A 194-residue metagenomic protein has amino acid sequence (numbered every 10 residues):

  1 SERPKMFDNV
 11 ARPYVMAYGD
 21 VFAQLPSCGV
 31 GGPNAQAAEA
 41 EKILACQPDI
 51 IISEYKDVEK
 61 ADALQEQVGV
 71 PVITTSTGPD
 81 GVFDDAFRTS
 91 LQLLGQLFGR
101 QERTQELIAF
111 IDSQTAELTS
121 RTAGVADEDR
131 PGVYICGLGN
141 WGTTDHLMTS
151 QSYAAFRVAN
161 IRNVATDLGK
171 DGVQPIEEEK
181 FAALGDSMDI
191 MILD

Functional and structural regions predicted by a protein language model:
S1-K42, I50, Y55-K56: A short, structured surface patch at a secondary-structure boundary
A35, K56, C136, M148 (+1 more regions): Short, glycine/acidic-rich beta->alpha junctions
Q36-I50, I176-S187: Short helices/loops that flank or line small-molecule/ion binding pockets
A40-A45, K56, A63, Q67-V70: Alpha-helical segments with a strong preference for the paired helices of cellulosomal dockerin domains
I51-E54, M188-L193: Periplasmic-binding protein-like
A61-D62, E66-W141, R162-D167, V173: Extracytoplasmic substrate-binding proteins
D145-Q174: Alpha-helical, coiled-coil/dimerization segments enriched in small aliphatic residues
